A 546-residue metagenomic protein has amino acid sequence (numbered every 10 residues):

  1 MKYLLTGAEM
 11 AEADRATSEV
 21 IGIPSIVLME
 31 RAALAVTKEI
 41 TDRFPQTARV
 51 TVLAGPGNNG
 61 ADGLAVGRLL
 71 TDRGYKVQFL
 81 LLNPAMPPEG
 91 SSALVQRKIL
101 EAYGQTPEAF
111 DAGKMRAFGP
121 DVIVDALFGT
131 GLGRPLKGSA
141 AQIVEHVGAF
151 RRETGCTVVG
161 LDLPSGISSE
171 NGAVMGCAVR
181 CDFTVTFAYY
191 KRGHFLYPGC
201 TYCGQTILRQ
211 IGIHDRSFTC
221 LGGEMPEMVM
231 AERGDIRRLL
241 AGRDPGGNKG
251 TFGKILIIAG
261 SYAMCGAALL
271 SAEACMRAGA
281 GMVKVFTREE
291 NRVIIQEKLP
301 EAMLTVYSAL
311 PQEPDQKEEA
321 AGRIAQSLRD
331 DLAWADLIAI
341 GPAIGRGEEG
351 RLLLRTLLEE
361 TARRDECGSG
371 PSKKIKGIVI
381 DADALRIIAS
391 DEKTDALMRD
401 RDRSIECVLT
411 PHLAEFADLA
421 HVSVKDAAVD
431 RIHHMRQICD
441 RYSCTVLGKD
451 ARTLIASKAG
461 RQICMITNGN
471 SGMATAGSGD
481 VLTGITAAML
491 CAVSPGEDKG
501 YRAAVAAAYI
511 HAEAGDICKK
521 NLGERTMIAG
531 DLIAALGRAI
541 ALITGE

Functional and structural regions predicted by a protein language model:
M1-N83, E89-G90, L94, H194-I380 (+2 more regions): Small-residue (G/A/S/T)-rich helix-start motifs and N-terminal tracts that mark the onset
R43-Q46, R116-D121, R152-T154, L332-W334: Glycine-rich phosphate-binding loop signature in dinucleotide/nucleotide-binding domains
T106-G119, Q326-L328: Short acidic low-complexity segments
P120-V122, L127-M225: Internal gly/pro-rich beta-alpha loop/helix module that stabilizes soluble enzyme cofactors or their anionic handles
